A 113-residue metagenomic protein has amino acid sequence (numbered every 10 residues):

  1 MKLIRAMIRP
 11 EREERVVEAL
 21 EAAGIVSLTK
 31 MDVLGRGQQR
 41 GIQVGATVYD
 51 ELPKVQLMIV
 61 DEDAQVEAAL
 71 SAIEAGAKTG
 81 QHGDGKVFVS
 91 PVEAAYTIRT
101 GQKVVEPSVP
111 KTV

Functional and structural regions predicted by a protein language model:
M1-V113: Positively charged, small/polar-rich N-terminal and surface patches that mediate targeting and assembly and bind
